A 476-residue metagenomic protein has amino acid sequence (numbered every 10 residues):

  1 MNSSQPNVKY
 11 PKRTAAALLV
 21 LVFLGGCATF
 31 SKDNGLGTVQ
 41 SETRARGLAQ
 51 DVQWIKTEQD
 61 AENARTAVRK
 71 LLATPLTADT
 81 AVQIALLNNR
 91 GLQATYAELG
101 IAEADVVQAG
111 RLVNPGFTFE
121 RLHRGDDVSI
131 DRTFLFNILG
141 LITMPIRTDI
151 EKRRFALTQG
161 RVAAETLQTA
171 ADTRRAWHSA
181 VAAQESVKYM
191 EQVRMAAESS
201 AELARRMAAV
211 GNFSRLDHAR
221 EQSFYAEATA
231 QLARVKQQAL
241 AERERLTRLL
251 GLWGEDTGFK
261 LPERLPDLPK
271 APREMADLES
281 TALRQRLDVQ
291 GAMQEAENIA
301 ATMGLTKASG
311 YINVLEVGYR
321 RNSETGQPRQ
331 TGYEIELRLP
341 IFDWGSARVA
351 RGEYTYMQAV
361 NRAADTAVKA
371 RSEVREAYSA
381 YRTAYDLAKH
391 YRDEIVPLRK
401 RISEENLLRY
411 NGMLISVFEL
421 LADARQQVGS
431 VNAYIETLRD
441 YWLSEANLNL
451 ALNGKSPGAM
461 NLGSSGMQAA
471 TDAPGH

Functional and structural regions predicted by a protein language model:
M1-I84, K236-T281, N447-H476: Terminal intrinsically disordered/low-complexity segments used for targeting and assembly
C27-Q50, Q83-G140, R243, T247-L252 (+8 more regions): A small-residue-enriched
A28, M144, G160-T281, A377-A380 (+3 more regions): Periplasmic alpha-helical coiled-coil/stalk elements that build and connect Gram-negative outer-membrane
L92-T95, A102, E151, T158 (+15 more regions): Amphipathic alpha-helical coiled-coil segments
Y96, K152, R215-S223, V417-R425: Short, charged, amphipathic alpha-helical segments
E198, E227-G254, R362, A384 (+1 more regions): Short segments within alpha-helical structural elements
S214, A370, V374-A377, M413-V417: Alpha-helical heptad-repeat coiled-coil segments that mediate oligomerization/polymerization in large
